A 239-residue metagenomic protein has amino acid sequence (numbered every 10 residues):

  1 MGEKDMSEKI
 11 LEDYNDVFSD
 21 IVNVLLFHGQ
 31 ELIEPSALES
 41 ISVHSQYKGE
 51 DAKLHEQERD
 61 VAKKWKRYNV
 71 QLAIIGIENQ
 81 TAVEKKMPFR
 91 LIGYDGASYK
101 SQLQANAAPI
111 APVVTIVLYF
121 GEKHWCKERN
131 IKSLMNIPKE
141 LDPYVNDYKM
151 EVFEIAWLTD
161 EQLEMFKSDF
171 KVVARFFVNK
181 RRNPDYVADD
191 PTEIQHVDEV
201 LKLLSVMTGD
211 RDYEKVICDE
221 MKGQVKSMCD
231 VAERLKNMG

Functional and structural regions predicted by a protein language model:
M1-M238: Elongated, amphipathic alpha-helical interaction scaffolds
